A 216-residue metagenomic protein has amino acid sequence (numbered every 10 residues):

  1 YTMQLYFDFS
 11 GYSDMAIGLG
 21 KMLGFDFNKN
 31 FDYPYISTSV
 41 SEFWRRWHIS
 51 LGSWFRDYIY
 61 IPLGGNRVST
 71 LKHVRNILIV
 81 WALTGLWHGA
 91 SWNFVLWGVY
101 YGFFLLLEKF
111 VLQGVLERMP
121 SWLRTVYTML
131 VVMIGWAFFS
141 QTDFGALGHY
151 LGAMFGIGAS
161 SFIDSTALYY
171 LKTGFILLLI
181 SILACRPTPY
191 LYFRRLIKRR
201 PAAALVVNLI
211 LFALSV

Functional and structural regions predicted by a protein language model:
Y1-V216: Membrane-embedded transmembrane alpha-helical bundles that form the catalytic cores of multi-pass lipid-modifying
